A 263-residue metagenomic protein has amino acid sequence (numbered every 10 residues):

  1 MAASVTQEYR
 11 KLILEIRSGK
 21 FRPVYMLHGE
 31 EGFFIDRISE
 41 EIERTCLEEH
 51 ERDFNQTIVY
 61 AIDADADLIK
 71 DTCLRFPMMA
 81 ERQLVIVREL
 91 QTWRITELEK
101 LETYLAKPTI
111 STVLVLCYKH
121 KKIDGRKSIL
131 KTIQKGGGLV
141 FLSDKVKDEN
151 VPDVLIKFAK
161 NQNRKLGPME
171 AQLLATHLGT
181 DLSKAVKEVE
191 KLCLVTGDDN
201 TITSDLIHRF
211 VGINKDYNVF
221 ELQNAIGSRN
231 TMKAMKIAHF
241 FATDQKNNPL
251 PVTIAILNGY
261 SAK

Functional and structural regions predicted by a protein language model:
M1-K263: Conserved beta/loop motifs at nucleotide-recognition and modification sites
